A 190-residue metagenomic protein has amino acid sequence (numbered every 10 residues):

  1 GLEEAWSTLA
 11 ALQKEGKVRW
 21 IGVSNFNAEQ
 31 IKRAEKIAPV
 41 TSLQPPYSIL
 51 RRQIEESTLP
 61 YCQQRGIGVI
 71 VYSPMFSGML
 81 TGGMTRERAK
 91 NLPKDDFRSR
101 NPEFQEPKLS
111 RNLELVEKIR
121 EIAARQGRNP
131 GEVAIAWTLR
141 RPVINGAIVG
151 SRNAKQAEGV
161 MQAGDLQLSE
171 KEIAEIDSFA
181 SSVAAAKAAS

Functional and structural regions predicted by a protein language model:
G1-V183: Beta/alpha (TIM)-barrel catalytic core signal, keyed to glycine-rich beta->alpha loops juxtaposed to Asp/Glu that bind
K155, A189-S190: Flavin-dependent oxidoreductase catalytic cores
